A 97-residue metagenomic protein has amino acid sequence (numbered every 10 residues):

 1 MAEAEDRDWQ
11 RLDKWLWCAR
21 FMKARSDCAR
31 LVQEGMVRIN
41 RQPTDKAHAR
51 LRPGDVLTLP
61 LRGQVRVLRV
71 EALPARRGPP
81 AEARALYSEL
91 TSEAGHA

Functional and structural regions predicted by a protein language model:
M1-K14, C18, A29-R30, R38-A97: Strongly charged
F21: Flexible coil/turn residues that form the inter-helical turn or adjacent wing/linker of helix-turn-helix
G35: Glycine-centered, phosphate/nucleic-acid-interacting loop/turn motifs that mediate DNA/RNA or nucleotide
